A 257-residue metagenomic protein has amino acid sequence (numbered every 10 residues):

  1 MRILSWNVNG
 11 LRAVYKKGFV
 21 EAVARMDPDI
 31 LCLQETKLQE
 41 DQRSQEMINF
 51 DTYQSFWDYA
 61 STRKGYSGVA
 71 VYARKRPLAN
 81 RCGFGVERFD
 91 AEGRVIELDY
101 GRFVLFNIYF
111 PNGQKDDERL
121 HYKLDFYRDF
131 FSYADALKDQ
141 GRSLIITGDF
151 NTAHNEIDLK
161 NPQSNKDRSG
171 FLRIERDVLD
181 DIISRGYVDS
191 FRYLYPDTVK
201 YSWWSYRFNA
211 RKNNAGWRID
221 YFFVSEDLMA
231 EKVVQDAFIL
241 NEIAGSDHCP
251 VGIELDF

Functional and structural regions predicted by a protein language model:
M1-F50, W57, S61-V69, C82 (+2 more regions): N-terminal, active-site-proximal structural segment of metallo-dependent hydrolase catalytic domains
N7, V23-D41, L105, A134-E156 (+4 more regions): Active-site beta-strand/loop signature of hydrolases that rely on acidic residues for catalysis
R12, E40-Q42, K64-G65, Q114-D117 (+3 more regions): Short catalytic/ligand-binding loop motif for oxyanion handling, primarily in non-cytosolic enzymes, centered on
I30, D51-Q54, F126-A215, I219: Metal-dependent phosphoesterases centered on the DNase I-like endonuclease/exonuclease/phosphatase
K37-Q39, Q45-G113: Structured beta-strand-rich core segments of catalytic domains in phosphoester-bond hydrolases
K64-N80, T198, A210-E231: Conserved beta strand-loop-helix elements of the APE1-like EEP
R74, L98-G101, S225-E226, S246 (+1 more regions): Active-site beta-strand termini and strand-to-loop segments that position acidic
G85-V86, P111-Y127, Q163-D167: Surface-exposed cleft-lining segments at the edges of enzyme active sites
